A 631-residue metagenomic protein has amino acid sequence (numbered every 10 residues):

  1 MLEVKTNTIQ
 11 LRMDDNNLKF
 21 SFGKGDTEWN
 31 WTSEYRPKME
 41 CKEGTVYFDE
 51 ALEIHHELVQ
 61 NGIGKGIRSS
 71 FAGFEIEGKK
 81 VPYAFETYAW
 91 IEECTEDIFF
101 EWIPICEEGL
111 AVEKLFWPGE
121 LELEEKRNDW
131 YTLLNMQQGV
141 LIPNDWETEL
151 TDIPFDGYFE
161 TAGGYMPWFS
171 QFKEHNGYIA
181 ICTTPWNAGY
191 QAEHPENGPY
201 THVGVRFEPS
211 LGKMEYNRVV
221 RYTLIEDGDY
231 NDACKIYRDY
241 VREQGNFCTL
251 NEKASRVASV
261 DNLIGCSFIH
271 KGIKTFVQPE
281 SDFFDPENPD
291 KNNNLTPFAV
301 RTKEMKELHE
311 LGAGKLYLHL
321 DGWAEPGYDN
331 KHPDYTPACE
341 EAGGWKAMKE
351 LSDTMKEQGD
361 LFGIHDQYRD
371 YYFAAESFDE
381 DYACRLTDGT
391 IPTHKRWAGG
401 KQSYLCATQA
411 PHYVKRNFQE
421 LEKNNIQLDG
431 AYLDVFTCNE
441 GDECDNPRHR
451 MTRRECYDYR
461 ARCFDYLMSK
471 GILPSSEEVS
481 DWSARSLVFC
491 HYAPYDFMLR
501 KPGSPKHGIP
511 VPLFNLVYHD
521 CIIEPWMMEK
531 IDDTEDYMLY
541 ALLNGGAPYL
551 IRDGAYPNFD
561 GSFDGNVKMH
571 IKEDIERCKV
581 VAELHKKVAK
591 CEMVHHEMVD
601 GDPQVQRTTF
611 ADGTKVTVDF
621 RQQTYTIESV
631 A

Functional and structural regions predicted by a protein language model:
M1-N7, S352, D434: Positively charged, hydrophobic/aromatic-enriched amphipathic segments
L2-L318, W323, A342, Q358-L361: Carbohydrate-recognition beta-sandwich/jelly-roll modules in extracellular/periplasmic carbohydrate-active proteins
I9-L11, D15-G25, H175, N187 (+8 more regions): Active-site-proximal substrate-binding groove within the catalytic cores of carbohydrate-active enzymes
V46, K126-N128, V140-I142, A342-W345 (+3 more regions): Glycine-rich loops and low-complexity Gly/Arg-rich segments that provide flexible linkers or classic glycine-based
G78, G109-A111, G327, Y371 (+1 more regions): Intrinsically disordered, low-complexity acidic/polar segments
W90-T95, E120-L123, T336-C339, D381-R385 (+2 more regions): Short, low-complexity, polar/charged sequence segments that are solvent-exposed and flexible
I105-E107, L115-E120, D321-E325, D360 (+4 more regions): An acidic- and aromatic-residue-enriched active-site/binding cleft used to recognize and process polar
V260-K415, I426-A431, T437-H449: Aromatic-lined carbohydrate-binding/catalytic grooves of carbohydrate-active enzymes
